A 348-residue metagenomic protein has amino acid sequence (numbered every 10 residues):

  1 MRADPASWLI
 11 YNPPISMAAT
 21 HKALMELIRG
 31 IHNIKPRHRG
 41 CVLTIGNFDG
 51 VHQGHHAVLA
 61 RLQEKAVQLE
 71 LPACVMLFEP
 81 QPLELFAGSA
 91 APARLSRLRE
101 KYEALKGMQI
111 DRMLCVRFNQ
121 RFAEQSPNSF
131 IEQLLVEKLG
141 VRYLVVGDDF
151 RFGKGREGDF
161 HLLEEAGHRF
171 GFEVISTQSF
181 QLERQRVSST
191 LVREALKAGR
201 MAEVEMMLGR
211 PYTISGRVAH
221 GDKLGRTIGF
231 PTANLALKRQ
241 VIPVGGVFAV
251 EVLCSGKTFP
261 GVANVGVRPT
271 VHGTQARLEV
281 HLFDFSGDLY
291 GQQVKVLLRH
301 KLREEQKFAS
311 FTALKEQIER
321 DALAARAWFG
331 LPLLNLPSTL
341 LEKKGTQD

Functional and structural regions predicted by a protein language model:
Y11-N12, M17-T44: Positively charged, low-complexity intrinsically disordered leader regions
I15, G221-D348: Phosphate/ribose-recognition catalytic cores of enzymes acting on nucleotide-derived substrates
K35-R97: N-terminal catalytic cores of NTP/NDP-binding nucleotidyl/phosphoryl-transfer enzymes
V67, A87, A91-P92, R99-M108 (+3 more regions): Active-site-adjacent structural elements in enzyme catalytic cores
R121-P231, L253, A309-K315: Classical nucleotidyltransferase
